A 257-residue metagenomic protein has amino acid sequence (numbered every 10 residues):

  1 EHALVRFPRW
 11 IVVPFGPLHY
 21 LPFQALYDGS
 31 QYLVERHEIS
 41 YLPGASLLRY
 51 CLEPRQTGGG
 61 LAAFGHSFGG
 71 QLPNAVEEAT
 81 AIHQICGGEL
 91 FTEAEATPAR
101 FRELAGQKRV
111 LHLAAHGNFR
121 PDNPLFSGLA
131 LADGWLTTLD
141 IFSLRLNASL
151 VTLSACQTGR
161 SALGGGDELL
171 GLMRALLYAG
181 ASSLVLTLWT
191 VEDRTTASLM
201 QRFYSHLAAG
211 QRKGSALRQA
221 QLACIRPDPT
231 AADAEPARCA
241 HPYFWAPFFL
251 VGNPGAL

Functional and structural regions predicted by a protein language model:
E1-L257: Catalytic cores of enzymes
